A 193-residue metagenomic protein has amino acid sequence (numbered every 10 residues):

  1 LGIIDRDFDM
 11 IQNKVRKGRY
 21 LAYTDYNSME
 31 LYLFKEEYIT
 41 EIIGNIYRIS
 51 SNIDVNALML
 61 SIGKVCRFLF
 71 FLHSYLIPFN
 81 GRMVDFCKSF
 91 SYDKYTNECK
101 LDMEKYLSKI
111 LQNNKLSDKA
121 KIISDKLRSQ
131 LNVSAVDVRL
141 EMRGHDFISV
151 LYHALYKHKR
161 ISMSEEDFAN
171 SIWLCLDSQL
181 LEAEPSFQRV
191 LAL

Functional and structural regions predicted by a protein language model:
L1-L193: Acidic, divalent-metal-binding catalytic cores of TOPRIM and closely related two-metal-ion phosphodiester/pyrophosphate
